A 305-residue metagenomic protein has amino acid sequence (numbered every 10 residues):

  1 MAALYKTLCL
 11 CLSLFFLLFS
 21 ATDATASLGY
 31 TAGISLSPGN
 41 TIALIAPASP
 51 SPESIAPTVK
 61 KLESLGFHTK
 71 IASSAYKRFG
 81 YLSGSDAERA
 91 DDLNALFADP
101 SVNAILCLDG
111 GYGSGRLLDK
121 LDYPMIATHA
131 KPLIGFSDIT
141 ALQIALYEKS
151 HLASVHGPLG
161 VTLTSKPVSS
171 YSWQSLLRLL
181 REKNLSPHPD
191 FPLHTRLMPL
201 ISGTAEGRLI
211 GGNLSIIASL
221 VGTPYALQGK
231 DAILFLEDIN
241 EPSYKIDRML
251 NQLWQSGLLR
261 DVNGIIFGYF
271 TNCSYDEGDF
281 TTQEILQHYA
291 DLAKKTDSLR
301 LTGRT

Functional and structural regions predicted by a protein language model:
M1-L10: Bacterial N-terminal signal peptides that target proteins for export
C9-S20: Bacterial N-terminal signal peptides
A26-S101: ATP/NTP phosphate-donor binding region
Y123-A145, A153-L159: Short, acidic/small-residue loops that bind anionic groups at enzyme active sites
A127-P132, S150-L152, V262-N263, K294-S298: A short helix->loop->beta-strand "cap" motif at the edges of active sites that frequently abuts
A153-I216: Conserved anion/nucleotide-ligand pocket segment
L209-D247: Oxyanion-binding "anion nests"
R248-T305: C-terminal active-site/capping subdomain that shapes the small-molecule cofactor and substrate pocket of enzyme
